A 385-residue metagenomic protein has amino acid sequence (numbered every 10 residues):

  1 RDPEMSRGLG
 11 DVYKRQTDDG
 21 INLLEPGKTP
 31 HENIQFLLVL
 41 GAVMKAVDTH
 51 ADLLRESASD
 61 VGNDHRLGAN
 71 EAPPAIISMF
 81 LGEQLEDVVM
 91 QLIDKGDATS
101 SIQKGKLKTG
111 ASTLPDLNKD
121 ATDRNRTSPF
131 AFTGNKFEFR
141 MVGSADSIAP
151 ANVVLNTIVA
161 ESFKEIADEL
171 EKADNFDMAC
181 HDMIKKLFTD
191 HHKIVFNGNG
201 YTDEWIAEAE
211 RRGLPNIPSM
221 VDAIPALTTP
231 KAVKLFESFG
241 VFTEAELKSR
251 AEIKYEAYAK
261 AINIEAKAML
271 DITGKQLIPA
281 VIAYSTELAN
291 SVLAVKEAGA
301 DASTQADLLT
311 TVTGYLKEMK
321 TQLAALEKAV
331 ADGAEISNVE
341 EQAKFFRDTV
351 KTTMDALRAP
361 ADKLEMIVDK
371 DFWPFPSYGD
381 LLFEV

Functional and structural regions predicted by a protein language model:
D2-Y13: Single conserved hydrophobic/aromatic residue that forms the stacking wall/gate of nucleotide- or nucleobase-binding
V12, N175-M178: Active-site loops and adjacent core secondary-structure elements that bind or stabilize anionic groups
R15, E56-S57, N70, G110 (+3 more regions): Generic beta-strand/beta-sheet core signal
D19-S101: Polar, glycine-rich mid-to-C-terminal structural blocks that act as macromolecule-binding/assembly scaffolds
I102-D120: Short, Gly/Pro- and small/polar-rich lid/capping loops
T113, P129-A131, K136-R140, L270-I278 (+1 more regions): Structured core elements
T113, V142, A151-E169: N-terminal non-catalytic structural scaffold regions of very large proteins
I184, D190-V385: C-terminal amphipathic alpha-helical interaction region
